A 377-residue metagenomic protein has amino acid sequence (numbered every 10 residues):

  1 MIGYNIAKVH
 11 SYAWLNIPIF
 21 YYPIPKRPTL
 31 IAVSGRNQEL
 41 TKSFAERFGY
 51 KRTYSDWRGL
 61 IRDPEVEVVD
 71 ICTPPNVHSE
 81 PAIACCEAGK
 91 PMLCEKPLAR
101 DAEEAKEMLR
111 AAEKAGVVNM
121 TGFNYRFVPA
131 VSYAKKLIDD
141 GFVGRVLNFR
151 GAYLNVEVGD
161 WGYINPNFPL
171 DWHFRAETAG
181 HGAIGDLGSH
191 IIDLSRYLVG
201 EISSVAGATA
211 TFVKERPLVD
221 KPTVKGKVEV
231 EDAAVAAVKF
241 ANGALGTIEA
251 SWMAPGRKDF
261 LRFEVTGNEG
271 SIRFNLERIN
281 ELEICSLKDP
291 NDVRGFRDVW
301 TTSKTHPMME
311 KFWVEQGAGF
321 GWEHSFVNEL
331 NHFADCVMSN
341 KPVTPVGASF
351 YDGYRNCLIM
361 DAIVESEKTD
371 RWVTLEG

Functional and structural regions predicted by a protein language model:
M1-F48: N-terminal Rossmann-like dinucleotide-binding module
Y22-P23, R52-E65: Short acidic low-complexity segments
P28-L30, V66, V146, I202: Core-facing hydrophobic residues within beta-strands of well-ordered domains
Y54, C94, N119-T121, R150 (+2 more regions): Hydrophobic residues in well-ordered beta-strands that form the structural core
V68, P74-F127, G141: Beta-strand-loop-alpha-helix segment that lines the small-molecule cofactor/substrate pocket of alpha/beta enzymes
Y125-V228, L282, D370: Predominantly a Rossmann-like dinucleotide-binding segment in NAD(P)-dependent oxidoreductases
S189, E249-K258, A318-G321: Glycine-rich phosphate/pyrophosphate-binding beta-alpha loops
K214-E231, V235, K239-N242, F263-E264 (+2 more regions): C-terminal glycine/acidic-rich active-site capping loop/insertion
